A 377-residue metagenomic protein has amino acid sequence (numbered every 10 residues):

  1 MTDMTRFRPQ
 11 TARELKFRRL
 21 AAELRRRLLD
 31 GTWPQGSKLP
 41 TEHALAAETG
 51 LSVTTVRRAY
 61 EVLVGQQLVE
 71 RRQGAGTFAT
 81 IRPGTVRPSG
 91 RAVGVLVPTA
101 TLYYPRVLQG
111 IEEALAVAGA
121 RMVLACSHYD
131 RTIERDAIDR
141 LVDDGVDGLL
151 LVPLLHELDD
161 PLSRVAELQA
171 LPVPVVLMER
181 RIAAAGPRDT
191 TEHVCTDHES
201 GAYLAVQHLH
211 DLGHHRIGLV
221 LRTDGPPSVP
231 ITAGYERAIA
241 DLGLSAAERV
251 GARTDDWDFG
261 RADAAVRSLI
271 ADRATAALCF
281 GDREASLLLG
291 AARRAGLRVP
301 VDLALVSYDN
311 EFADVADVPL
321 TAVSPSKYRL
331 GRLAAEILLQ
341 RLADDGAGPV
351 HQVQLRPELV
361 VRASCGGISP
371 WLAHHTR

Functional and structural regions predicted by a protein language model:
M1-L51, T85-R87, R131, D143 (+2 more regions): Extreme N-terminal segment that seeds HTH/winged-HTH DNA-binding domains in transcriptional regulators
F7-R8, A22-R26, E61, T80 (+2 more regions): Alpha-helical recognition/docking segments in bacterial nutrient-uptake and carbohydrate-utilization systems
R19, T54-T55, R71-A75: Residues in the helix-turn-helix
E23, V266-R377: Flexible loop/turn connectors
T32-S37, G65-G74, F78-T80: Beta-hairpin "wing" of winged helix-turn-helix
Q35-G36, H215-R216, A246-R249, V299-A304: Short acidic capping loops at alpha-helix termini that bridge into adjacent secondary structure
A47, V64-G65: Alpha-helical residues within the helix-turn-helix
V97-R106, A125-I133, L155-H156, R180 (+6 more regions): Hinge/beta->alpha junction and helix N-cap segments in small-molecule ligand-binding domains
